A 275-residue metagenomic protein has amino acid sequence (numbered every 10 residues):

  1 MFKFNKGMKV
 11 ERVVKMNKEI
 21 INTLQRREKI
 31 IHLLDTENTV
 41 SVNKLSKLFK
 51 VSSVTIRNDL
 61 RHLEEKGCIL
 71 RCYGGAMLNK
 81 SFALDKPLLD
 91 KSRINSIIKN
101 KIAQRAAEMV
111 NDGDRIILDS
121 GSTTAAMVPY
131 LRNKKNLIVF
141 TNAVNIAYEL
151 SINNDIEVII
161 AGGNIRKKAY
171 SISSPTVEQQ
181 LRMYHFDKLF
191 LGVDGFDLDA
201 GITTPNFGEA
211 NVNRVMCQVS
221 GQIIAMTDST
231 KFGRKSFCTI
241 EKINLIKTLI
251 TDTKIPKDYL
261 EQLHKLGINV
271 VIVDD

Functional and structural regions predicted by a protein language model:
F2-F4, K9-L48, V54-S120, V128-N133 (+3 more regions): HTH-adjacent hinge/linker in prokaryotic transcriptional regulators
E11-E28, H32, T39-N43, K50 (+2 more regions): Conserved phosphate- and dinucleotide-binding cores of soluble alpha/beta proteins, encompassing both enzyme active
T55, T123-T124, T141, T203-T204 (+1 more regions): Ser/Thr-centric signal marking residues that sit in or immediately flank functional binding/regulatory motifs
K135-N136, L249: Conserved helix-loop-beta element of the AMP-binding
I138-V139, K188: A residue-level structural signature of the nucleotidyltransferase/glycosyltransferase Rossmann-like core
